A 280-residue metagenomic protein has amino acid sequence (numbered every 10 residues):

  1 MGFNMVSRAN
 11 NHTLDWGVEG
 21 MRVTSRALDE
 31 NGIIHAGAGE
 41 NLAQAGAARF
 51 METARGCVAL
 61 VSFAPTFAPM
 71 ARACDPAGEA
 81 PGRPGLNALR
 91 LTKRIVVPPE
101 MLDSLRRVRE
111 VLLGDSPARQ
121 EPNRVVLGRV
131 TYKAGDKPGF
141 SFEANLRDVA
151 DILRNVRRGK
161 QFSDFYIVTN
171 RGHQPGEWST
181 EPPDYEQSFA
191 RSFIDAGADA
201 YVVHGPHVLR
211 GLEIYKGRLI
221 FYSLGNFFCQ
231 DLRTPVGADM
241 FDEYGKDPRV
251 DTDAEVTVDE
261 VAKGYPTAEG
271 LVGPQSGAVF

Functional and structural regions predicted by a protein language model:
M1-F280: Acidic, metal/ion-coordinating pockets
